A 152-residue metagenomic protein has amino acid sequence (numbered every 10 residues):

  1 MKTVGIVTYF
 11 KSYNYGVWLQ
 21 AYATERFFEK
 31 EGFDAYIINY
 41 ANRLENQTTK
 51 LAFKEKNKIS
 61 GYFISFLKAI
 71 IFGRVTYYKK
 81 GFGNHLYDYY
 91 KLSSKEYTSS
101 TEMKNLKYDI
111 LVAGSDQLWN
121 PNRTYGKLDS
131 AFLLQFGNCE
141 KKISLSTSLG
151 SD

Functional and structural regions predicted by a protein language model:
M1-G5: Extreme N-terminal starter segment of soluble prokaryotic enzymes
I6-Y15, L19-Q20, T24-D152: Aromatic- and Gly/Pro-rich donor/ligand-binding loops that form nucleotide- or phosphate-bearing donor binding pockets
